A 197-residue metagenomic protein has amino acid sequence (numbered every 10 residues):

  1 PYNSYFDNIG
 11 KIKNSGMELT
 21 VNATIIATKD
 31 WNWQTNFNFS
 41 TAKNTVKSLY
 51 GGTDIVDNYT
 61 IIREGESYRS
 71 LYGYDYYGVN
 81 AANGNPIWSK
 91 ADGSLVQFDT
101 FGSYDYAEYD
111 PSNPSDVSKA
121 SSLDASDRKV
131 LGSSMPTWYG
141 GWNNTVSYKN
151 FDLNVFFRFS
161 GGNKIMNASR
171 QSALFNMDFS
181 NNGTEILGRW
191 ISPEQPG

Functional and structural regions predicted by a protein language model:
N3: Conserved phosphate-binding elements of NTP-dependent enzyme cores
D7-K13, M17, T24-S133, L174 (+1 more regions): Conserved small-residue
S15-V21, W138-N144: Hydrophobic, lipid-facing positions within transmembrane beta-strands of outer-membrane proteins
K29, N150-V155: Repeated loop/turn-to-beta-strand initiation elements of outer-membrane beta-barrel proteins
T35-T41, V146, V155-F159: Transmembrane beta-barrel strands of outer-membrane/channel proteins
A42-V46, N154, G161-M166: Flexible loop/turn segments at secondary-structure boundaries
G52-T53, R158-G161, M166-A173: Short Gly/aromatic-enriched secondary-structure transition segments
